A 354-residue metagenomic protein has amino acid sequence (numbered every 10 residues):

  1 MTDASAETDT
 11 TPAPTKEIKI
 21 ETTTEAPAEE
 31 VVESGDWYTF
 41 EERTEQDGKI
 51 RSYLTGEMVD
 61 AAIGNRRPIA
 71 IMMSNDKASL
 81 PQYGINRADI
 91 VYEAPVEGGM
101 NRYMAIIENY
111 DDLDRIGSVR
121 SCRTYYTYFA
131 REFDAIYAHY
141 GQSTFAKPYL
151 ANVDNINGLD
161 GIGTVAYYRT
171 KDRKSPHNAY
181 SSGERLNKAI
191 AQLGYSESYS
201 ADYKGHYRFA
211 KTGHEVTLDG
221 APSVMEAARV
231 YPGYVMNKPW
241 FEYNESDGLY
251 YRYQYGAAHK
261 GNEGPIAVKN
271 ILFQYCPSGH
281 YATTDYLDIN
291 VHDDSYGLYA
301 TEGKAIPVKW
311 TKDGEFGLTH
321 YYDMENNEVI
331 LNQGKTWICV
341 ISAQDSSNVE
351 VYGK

Functional and structural regions predicted by a protein language model:
M1-Q46: Intrinsically disordered, low-complexity repeat and linker tracts
P27-Y92, E97-K354: A surface/extracellular/periplasmic glyco- and lipid-processing/surface-interacting theme
